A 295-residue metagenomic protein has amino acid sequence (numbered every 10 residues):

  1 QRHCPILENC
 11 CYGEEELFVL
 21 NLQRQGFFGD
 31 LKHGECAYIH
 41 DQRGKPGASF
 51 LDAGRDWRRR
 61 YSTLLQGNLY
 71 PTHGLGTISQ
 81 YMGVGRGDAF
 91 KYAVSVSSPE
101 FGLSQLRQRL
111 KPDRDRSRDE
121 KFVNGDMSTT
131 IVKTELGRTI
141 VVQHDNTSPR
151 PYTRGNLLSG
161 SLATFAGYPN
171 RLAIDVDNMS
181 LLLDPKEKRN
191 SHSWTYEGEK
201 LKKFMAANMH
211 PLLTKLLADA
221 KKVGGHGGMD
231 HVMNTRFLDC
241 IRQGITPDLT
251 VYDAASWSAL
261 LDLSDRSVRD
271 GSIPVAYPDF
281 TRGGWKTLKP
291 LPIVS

Functional and structural regions predicted by a protein language model:
Q1-R2, R138-T139: A short helix->loop->beta-strand "cap" motif at the edges of active sites that frequently abuts
R2-P5, C10-F122, G155: Predominantly a Rossmann-like dinucleotide-binding segment in NAD(P)-dependent oxidoreductases
Y12, E16, L31, P71-L75 (+5 more regions): A structural signal for well-ordered alpha-helical scaffolds and beta->alpha junctions
T72, K121-D126, K133-E135, P149-R150: A short catalytic or substrate-binding loop motif that flags glycine-/basic-rich loops and adjacent residues that bind
S79, P151-G160, T164-P169, V176 (+1 more regions): C-terminal helical cap and adjacent loop that interface with cofactors, partners, or active-site loops
G85-A93, T139-V142, F165-Y168, P247-D248 (+1 more regions): Acidic/polar loop patches that form or flank catalytic/metal-binding clefts of enzymes that bind anionic ligands
D126-S128, H144, R154, N170: Residue-level marker for the onset of beta-strands and adjacent loop->beta junctions in well-ordered domains
T130-L136, L158-G160: Active-site beta-strand termini and strand-to-loop segments that position acidic
